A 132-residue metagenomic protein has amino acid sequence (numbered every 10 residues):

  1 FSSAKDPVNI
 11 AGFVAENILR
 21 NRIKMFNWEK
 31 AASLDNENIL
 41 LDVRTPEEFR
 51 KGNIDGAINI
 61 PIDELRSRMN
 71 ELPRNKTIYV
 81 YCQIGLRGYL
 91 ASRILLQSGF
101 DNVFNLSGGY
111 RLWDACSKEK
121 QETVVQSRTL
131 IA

Functional and structural regions predicted by a protein language model:
F1-I39, P46-Y79, Q83-A132: Rhodanese-like catalytic fold shared by cysteine-dependent sulfurtransferases and DSP/PTP-type phosphatases
